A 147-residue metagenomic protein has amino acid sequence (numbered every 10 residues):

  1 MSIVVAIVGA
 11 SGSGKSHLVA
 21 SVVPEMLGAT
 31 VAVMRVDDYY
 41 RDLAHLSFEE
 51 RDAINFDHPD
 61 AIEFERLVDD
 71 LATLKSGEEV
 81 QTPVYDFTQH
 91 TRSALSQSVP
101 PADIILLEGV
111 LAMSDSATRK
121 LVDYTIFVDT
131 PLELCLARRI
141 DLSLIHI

Functional and structural regions predicted by a protein language model:
I7: Hydrophobic anchor at the beta1->P-loop junction of P-loop NTPases
S11: The conserved Walker
K15: Conserved lysine of the Walker
L18: Hydrophobic positions on the alpha1 helix immediately C-terminal to the Walker A/P-loop
A29-A44: Short beta-strand-centered segment that lines the nucleotide-binding/catalytic pocket of NTP-utilizing
L46-F87: Conserved nucleotide-sensing/catalytic segment adjacent to the nucleotide-binding pocket in NTP-handling enzymes
S93-S143: ATP-dependent NMP and nucleoside kinases share a basic, alpha-helical "lid"
I145-I147: Conserved small/polar residues in nucleotide/adenosyl-binding loops
